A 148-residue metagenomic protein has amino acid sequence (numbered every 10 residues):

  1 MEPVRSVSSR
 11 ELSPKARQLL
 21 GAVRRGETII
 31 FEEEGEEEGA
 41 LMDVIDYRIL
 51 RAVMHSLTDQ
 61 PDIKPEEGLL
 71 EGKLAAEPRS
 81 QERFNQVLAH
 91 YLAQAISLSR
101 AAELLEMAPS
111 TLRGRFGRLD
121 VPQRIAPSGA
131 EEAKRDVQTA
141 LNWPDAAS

Functional and structural regions predicted by a protein language model:
E2-P3, I63-A75: Short, Lys/Arg-enriched N-terminal segment that forms or immediately precedes the first helix of a structured domain
V7-R25: The conserved cystathionine-beta-synthase
S9, F31, L98: Helix-turn-helix DNA-binding elements, focusing on the entry/boundary residues of the two helices that contact DNA
E37-M54: Short beta->alpha transition motifs characteristic of CBS
Q60, P122-D136: Short Lys/Arg-enriched helix C-cap and helix-to-coil transition segments that create basic nucleic-acid-contact patches
S80-A95: Short, amphipathic alpha-helical "recognition" segments used to contact nucleic acids or chromatin
A102: The alpha-helix within a helix-turn-helix
A130-S148: Intrinsically disordered, low-complexity basic tails/linkers immediately adjacent to helix-turn-helix/homeobox/MYB/SANT
